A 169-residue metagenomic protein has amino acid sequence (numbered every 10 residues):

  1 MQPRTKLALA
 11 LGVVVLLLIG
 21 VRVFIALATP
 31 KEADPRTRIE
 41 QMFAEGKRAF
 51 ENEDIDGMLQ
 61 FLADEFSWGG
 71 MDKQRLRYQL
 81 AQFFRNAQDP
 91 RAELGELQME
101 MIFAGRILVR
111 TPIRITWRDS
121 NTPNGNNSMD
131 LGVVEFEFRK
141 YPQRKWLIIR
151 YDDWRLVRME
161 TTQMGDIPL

Functional and structural regions predicted by a protein language model:
Q2-Q60: Short, low-complexity N-terminal intrinsically disordered segments enriched in polar/charged residues
L7-G20, M58-Q74, T116-D119, G165-P168: Short, charge-rich amphipathic segments
M42, E93, D130-G132: Residues that act as N-cap/strand-start positions at coil-to-secondary-structure junctions
I55, Q88-D89, Q143: Generic structural signal for secondary-structure transition and capping sites
L59-W117: Short solvent-exposed beta->alpha transition segments
A104-L169: Exposed beta-sheet edge and beta->alpha loop/turn motif
